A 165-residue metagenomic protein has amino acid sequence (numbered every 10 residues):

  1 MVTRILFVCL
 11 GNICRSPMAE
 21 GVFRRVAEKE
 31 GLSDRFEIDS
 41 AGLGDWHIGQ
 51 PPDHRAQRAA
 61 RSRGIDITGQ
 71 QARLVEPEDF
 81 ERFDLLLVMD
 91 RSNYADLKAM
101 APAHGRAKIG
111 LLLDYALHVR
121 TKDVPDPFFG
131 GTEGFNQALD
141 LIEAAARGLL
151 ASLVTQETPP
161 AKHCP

Functional and structural regions predicted by a protein language model:
M1-R82, A151-P165: Conserved active-site segments centered on acidic
C9, A60, L87-V88, I142: Hydrophobic structural packing positions in well-ordered secondary structure
S16, D90-R91: Helix N-cap/beta->alpha junction signal
D79, L85, R91-P165: Phosphate-binding/catalytic loops
